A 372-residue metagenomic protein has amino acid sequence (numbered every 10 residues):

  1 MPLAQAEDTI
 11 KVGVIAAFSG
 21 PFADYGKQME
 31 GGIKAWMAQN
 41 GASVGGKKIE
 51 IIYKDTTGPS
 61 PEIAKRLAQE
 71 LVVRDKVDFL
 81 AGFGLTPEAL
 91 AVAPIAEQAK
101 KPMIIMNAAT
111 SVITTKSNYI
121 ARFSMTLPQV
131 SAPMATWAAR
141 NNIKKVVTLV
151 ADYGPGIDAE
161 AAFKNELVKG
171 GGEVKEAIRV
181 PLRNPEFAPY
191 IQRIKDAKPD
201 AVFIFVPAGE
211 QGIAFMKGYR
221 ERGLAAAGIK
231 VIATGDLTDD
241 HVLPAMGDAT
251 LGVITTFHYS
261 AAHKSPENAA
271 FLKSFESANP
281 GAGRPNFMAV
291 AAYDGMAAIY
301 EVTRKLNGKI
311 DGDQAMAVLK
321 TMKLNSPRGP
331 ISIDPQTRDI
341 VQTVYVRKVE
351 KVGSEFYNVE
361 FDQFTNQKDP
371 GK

Functional and structural regions predicted by a protein language model:
I10, K320-K372: Solvent-exposed, acidic/polar segments of extracytosolic/periplasmic ligand-binding ectodomains
I10-W36, N40, K54-E62, G84-P87 (+3 more regions): Extracytoplasmic "Venus flytrap"
D24-M29, Q39, S43-T114, F123 (+2 more regions): Beta-alpha junction/loop-to-helix N-cap segments that form part of ligand/metal-binding clefts
T57, I104, S111, L182-R183 (+3 more regions): Venus flytrap/periplasmic-binding-protein-like
R66, T110-V112, K116-R222, A262-A270: Extracellular/periplasmic Venus flytrap/periplasmic-binding protein
L71-G84, I104-M106, V147-V150, K198-A208 (+3 more regions): Periplasmic-binding protein-like
M216-Y293, R304-L306, E350-G353, V359-G371: Extracellular/periplasmic periplasmic-binding protein-like sensory domains
R304-A317: Short, charged, surface-exposed loops that flank catalytic or proteolytic processing sites
